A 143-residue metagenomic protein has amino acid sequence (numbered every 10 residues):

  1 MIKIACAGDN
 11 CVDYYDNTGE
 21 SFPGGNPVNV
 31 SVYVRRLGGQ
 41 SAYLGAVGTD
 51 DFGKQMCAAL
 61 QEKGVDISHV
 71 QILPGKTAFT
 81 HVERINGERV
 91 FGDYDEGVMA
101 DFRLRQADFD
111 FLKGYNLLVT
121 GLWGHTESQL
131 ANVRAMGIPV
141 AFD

Functional and structural regions predicted by a protein language model:
M1-T18: Positively charged, low-complexity intrinsically disordered leader regions
V12-Y14, Q40-L117: Conserved N-terminal subdomain of the carbohydrate kinase-like
T18-P23, E96-V98: Short glycine-enriched, charge-decorated loop/helix-capping segments at active-site entrances that position
P23-V30, F52: Conserved donor sugar-nucleotide recognition element shared by glycan-biosynthetic enzymes
N29-Q40: Alpha-helix C-terminal capping segments
L117-D143: Conserved beta-alpha-beta core of the PfkB/ribokinase-like small-molecule kinase fold
